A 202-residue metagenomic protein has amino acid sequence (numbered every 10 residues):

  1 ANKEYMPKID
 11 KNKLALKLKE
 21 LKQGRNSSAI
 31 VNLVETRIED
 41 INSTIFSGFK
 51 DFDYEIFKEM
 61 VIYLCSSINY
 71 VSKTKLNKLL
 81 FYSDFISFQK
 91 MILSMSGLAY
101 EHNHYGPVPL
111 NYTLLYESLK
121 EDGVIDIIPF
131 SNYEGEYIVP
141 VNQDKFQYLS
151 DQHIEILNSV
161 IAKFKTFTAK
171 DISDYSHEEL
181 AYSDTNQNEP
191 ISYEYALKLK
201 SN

Functional and structural regions predicted by a protein language model:
N2-N202: Domain-edge interaction signal
